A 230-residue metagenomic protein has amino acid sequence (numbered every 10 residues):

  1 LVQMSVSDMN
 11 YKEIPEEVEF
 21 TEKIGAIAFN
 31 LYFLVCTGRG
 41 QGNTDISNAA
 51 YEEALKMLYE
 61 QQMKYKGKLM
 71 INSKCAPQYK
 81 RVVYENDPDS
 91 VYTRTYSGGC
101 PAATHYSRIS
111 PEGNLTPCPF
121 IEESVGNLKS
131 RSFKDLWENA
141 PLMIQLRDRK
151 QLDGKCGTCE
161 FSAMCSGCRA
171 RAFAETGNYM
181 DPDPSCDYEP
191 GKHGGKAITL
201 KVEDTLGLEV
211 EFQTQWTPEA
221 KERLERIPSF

Functional and structural regions predicted by a protein language model:
L1-E112, T116-R131: Radical SAM enzyme [4Fe-4S]-AdoMet core and its adjacent flexible, acidic and glycine-rich loops/tails across
E17, L136-N139, I227: Generic alpha-helical secondary-structure signal
P101, D148, W216: Residue-level marker of regulatory loop/turn positions in helix-turn-helix DNA-binding domains and in histidine
T104-H105, P184, F212: Structural beta-strand/beta-sheet cores of well-ordered domains, especially the beta-sheet scaffolds that support
F120-E209: Flexible mid-to-C-terminal extensions adjoining Fe-S/redox cofactors in radical SAM and related proteins
L206-F230: Non-catalytic accessory segments flanking P-loop/AAA+ NTPase cores
